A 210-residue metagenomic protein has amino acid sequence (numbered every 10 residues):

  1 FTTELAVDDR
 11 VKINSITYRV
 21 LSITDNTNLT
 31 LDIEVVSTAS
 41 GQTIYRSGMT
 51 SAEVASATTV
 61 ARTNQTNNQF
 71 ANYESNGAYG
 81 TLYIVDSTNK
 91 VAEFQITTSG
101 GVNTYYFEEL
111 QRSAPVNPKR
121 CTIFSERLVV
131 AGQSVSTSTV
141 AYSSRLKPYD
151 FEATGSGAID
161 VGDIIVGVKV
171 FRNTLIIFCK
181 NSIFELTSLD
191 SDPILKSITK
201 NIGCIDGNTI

Functional and structural regions predicted by a protein language model:
F1-N68, G101-Y105: Small/polar beta-strand repeat architecture
Y45-I210: Recognizes the extracellular SEMA beta-propeller fold with strongest preference for semaphorin/plexin SEMA domains
